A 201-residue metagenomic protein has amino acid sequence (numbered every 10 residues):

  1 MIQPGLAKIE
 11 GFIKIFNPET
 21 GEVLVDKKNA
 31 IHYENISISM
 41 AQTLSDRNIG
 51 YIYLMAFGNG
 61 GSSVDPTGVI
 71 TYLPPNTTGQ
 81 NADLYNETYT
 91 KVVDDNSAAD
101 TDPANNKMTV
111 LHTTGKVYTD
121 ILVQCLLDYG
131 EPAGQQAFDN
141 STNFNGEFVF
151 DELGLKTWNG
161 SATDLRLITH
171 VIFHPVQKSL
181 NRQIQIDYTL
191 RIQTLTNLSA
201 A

Functional and structural regions predicted by a protein language model:
M1-F150, W158-A201: Small cysteine-rich, disulfide-bonded extracellular modules of the LU/uPAR three-finger superfamily and closely related
